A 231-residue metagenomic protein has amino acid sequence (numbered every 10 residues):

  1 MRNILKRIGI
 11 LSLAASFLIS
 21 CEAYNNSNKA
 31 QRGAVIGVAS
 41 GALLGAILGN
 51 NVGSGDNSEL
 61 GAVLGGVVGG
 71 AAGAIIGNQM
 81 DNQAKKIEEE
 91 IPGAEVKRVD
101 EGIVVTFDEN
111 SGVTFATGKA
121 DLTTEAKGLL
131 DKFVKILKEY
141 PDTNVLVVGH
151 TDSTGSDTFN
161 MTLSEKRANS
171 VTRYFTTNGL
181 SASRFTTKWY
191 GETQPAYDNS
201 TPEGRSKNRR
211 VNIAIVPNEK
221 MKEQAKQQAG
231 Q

Functional and structural regions predicted by a protein language model:
M1-G9: Bacterial N-terminal signal peptides that target proteins for export
S16-S20: C-terminal motif of bacterial Sec signal peptides marking the signal peptidase cleavage site
A23-K86: Short, low-complexity, glycine-enriched hydrophobic/amphipathic alpha-helices that associate with lipid bilayers
M80-G112: Amphipathic, membrane-active segments
K85, E89, T124, G128-K135 (+4 more regions): Solvent-exposed, polar/charged alpha-helical surfaces in well-ordered, non-transmembrane soluble domains, broadly
D100-D131, T151-T158: Short, solvent-exposed beta-strand/turn patches at coil↔beta or beta↔helix junctions that act as interaction loops
A116-G149, T176, S206-N208, I213 (+2 more regions): Periplasmic peptidoglycan-binding/anchoring modules of Gram-negative envelope and division proteins
H150-Q224: Periplasmic OmpA-like peptidoglycan-binding domain that tethers envelope proteins to the cell wall
